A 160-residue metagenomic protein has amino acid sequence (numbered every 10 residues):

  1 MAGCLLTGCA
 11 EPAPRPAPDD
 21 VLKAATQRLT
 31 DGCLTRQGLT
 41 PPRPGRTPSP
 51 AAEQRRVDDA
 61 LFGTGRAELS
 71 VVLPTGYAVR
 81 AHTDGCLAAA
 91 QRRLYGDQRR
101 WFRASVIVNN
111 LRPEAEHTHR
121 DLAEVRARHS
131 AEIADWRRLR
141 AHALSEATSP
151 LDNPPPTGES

Functional and structural regions predicted by a protein language model:
G3-S160: Mitochondrial intermembrane space
